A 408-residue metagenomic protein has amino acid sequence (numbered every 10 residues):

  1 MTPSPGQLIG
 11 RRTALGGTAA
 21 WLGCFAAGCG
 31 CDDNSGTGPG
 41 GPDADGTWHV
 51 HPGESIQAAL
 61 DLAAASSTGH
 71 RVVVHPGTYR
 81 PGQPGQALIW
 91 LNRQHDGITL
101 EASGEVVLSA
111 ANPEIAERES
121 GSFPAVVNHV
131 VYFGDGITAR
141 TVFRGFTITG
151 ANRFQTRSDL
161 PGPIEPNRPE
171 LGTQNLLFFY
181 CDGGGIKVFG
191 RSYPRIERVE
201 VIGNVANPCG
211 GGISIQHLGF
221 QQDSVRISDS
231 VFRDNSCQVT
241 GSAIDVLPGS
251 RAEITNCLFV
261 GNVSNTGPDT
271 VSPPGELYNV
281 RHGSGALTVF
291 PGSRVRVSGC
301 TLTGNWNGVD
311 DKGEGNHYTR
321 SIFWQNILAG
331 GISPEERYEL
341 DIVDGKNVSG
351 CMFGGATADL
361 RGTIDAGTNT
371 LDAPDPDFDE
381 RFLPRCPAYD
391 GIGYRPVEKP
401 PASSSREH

Functional and structural regions predicted by a protein language model:
M1-I9, G17-A27: N-terminal secretory signal peptides
C29-C31: N-terminal Sec signal peptide cleavage junction
G40-G41, G46, I115-E117, G121 (+1 more regions): Acidic, glycine- and Ser/Thr-rich low-complexity intrinsically disordered tracts in extracellular/secreted proteins
D43-H75, W90, P384-A402: Acidic Gly/Asp/Thr-rich repetitive segments characteristic of extracellular carbohydrate-active and adhesion proteins
Q57, D61-S67, R80-T99, V107-R144 (+3 more regions): Extracellular beta-strand-rich solenoid/capping regions of secreted or surface-exposed proteins that bind or remodel
V74, P81, L91, A102 (+10 more regions): Extracellular beta-strand solenoids
H75, A102-E105, A139-N152, G172-Q174 (+8 more regions): Right-handed parallel beta-helix
G82-A87, A110-P113, H129, N152-D159 (+12 more regions): Short glycine/acidic-rich loop motifs that flank beta-strands on beta-rich extracellular proteins
